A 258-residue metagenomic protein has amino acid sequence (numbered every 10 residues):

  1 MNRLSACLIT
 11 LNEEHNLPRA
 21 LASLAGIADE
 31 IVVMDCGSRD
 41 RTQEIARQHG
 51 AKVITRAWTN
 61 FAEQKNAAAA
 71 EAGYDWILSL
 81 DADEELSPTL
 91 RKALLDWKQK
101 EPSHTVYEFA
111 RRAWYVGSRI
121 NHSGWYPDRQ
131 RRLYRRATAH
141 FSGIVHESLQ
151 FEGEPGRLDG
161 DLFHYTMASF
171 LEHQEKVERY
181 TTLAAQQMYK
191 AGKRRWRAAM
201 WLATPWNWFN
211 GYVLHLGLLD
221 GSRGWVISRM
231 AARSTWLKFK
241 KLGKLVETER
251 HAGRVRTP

Functional and structural regions predicted by a protein language model:
M1-S23: N-proximal low-complexity "stem/linker" segments adjacent to membrane-targeting elements
R3, D29-E30: Residues at the starts of beta-strands that form the adenosine-phosphate
P18, D40-H49, T89-L90: Acidic helix N-cap motif at the loop->helix transition within catalytic regions of sugar-transfer enzymes
S23, I27, D35-E44, D81: A conserved acidic beta->alpha catalytic loop
D29, Q43-E71: Conserved donor nucleotide-binding strand/loop of the catalytic core
M34, R56, L78-A82: Catalytic metal- and UDP-sugar-binding loop of GT-A-like glycosyltransferases, i.e., residues flanking the conserved
A62-A70, Y74-L80, S87-H251, R256-P258: Catalytic-site signature of metal-activated, phosphate-bearing donor transferases, centered on the GT-A/GT-A-like
